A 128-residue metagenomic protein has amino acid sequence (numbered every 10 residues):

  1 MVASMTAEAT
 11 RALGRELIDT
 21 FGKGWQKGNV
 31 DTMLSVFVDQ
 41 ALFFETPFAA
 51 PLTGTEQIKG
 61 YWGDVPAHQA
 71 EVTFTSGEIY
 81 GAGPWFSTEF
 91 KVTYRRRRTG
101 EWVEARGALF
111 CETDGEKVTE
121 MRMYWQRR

Functional and structural regions predicted by a protein language model:
M1-D39: Short, low-complexity N-terminal intrinsically disordered segments enriched in polar/charged residues
V2-L13, N29, E56-R128: A beta-strand edge to alpha-helix "cap/lid" segment located at domain peripheries
G22, P47, E78-Y80: Structured beta->alpha junctions
Q40, E45, W125: Residues that line or immediately flank small-molecule/substrate-binding pockets and catalytic motifs
F43-W62: Short solvent-exposed beta->alpha transition segments
